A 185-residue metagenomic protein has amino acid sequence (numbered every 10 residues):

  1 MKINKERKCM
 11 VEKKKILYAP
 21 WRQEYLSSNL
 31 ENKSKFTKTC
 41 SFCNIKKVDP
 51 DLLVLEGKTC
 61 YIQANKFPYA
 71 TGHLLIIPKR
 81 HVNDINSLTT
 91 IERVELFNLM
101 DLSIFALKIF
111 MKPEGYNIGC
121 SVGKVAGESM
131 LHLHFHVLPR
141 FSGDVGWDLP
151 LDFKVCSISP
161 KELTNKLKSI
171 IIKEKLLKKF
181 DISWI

Functional and structural regions predicted by a protein language model:
M1-I185: HIT superfamily nucleotide-processing domains
